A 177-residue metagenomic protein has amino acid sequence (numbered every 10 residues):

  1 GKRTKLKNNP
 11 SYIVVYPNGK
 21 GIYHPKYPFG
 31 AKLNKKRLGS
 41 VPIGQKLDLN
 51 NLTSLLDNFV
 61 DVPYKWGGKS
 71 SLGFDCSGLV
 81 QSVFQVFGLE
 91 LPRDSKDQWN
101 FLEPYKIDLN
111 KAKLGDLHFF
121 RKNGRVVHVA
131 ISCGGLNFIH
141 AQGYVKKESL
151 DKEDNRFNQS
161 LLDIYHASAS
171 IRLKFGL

Functional and structural regions predicted by a protein language model:
G1-V62: Boundary regions of SH3-family modules and the immediately adjacent low-complexity/disordered segments in eukaryotic
K5-P17, Q85-W99, G134: Short, basic/aromatic beta-hairpin or loop at an interaction surface
L6, K35, F119-F120, H140: A generic structural signal for residues embedded in beta-strands
A31, G115-D116: Structural motif
P63, G68-K69, R121-H128, A141-E148: Active-site loop architecture of trypsin-fold serine endopeptidases
P63-A112: Catalytic cysteine-centered active-site loop
Y105-I107, C133-L177: Aromatic- and glycine-rich peptidoglycan recognition patches
L117, V126-N137: Catalytic nucleophile-His microenvironment captured as a short glycine-rich beta-strand/loop that brackets
